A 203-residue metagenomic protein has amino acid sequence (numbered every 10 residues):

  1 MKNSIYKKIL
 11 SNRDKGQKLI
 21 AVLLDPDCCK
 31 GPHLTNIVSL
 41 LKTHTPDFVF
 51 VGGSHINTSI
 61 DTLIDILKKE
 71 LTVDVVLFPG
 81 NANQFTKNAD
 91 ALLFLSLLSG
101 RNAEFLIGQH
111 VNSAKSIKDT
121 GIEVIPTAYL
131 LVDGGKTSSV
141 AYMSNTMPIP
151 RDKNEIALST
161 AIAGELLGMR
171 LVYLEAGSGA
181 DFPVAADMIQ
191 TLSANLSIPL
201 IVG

Functional and structural regions predicted by a protein language model:
M1-N12, K30-T35: Short N-terminal or domain-adjacent regulatory/targeting segments
K15-L19, P26-V75, P79-V202: Alpha/beta enzyme core
